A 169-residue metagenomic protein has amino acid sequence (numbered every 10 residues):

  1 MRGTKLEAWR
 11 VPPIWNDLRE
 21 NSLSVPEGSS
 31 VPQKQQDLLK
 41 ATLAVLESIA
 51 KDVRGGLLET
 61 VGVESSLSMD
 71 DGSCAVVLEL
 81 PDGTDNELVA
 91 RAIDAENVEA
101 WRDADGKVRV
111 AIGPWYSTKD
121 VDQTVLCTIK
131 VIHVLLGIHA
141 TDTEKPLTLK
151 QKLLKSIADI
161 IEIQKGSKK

Functional and structural regions predicted by a protein language model:
M1-P26, L39, L43, K107-K169: PLP-dependent enzyme catalytic core of the Aspartate aminotransferase-like
N16-S66: Conserved PLP-dependent catalytic core of the aminotransferase class-I/II
P32-L38, M69-A75, V108: Short glycine-rich, basic-tinged beta-strand/loop micro-motifs
A50, R54, V63-A92: Conserved PLP-binding catalytic core of the aspartate aminotransferase-like
D52, G56-T60, L88-V98, K130-I138: Generic non-transmembrane alpha-helical segments
V53, L57, L78, V108-V110 (+1 more regions): Hydrophobic beta-strand residues in large extracellular and virion-surface proteins
E59-M69, V98-D103: Short, flexible, solvent-exposed loop/turn segments with mixed acidic/basic and small polar residues
E96-I112: Conserved PLP cofactor-binding pocket of PLP-dependent enzymes
